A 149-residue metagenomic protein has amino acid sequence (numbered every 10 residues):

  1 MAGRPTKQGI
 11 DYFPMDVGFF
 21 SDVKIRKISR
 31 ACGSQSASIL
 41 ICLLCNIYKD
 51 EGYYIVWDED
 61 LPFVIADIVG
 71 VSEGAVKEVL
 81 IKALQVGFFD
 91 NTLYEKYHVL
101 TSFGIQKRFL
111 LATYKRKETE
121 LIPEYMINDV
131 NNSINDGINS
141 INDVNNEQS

Functional and structural regions predicted by a protein language model:
M1-G52: Short recognition helix of helix-turn-helix/winged-helix DNA-binding domains
M1-P14, P62-F63, D67-S149: Winged-helix/helix-turn-helix nucleic-acid-interaction surface
D22, D58, T101-S102: Polar helix-capping/helix-linker motif
G33-A37, Y54-D58, E73-K77: Alpha-helix N-cap/helix-initiation sites
E51-D67: Short acidic, hydrophobic short linear motifs in intrinsically disordered regions
